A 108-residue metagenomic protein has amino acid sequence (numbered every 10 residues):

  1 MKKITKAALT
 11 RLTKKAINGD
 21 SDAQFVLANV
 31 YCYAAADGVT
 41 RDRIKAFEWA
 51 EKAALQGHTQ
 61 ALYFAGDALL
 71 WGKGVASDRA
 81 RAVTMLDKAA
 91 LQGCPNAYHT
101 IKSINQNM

Functional and structural regions predicted by a protein language model:
K2-R11, G38-W49, A76-M85: Structural signature of tandem alpha-helical TPR/SEL1-like repeats, specifically the intra-repeat loop/turn
L9, T13, S21, F25-N29 (+1 more regions): Alpha-helical tetratricopeptide repeat
T13-K15, K52-A53, K88-A89: Canonical positions in the second alpha-helix
N18-D20, A34-A36, Q56-H58, W71-K73 (+3 more regions): Short helix-capping/linker turns of helical repeat alpha-solenoids
F25, Y31, F47-W49, H58 (+1 more regions): Aromatic side chains
V26-A35, F64-W71, T100-N107: Hydrophobic face of amphipathic alpha-helices that form TPR/SEL1-like repeat modules and related alpha-solenoid
T84, K88-Q92: Long amphipathic alpha-helical scaffold regions
